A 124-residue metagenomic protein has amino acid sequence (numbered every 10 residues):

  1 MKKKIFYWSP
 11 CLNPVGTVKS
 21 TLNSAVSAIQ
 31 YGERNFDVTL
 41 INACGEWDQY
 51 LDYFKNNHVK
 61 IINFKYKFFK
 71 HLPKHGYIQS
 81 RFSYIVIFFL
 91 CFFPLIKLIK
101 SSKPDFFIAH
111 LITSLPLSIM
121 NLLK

Functional and structural regions predicted by a protein language model:
M1-F6: Extreme N-terminal starter segment of soluble prokaryotic enzymes
W8-V15, S27-I85: N-terminal strand-loop element at the rim of the active site of nucleotide-sugar-dependent glycosyltransferases
V18-V26: A conserved mid-protein helix/loop that constitutes part of the nucleotide-sugar donor-binding site
N42, I108-A109: Short beta-strand scaffold positions
W47-D48, S114-S118: Short, well-ordered alpha-helical microsegments
I87-C91, A109-L115: Short His-centered aromatic/hydrophobic patch
K103-D105: Proline-aspartate-enriched helix->loop->beta-strand connector
